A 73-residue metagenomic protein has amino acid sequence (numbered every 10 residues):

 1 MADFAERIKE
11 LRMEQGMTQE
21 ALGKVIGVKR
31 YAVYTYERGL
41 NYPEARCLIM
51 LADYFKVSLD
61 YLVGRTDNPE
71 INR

Functional and structural regions predicted by a protein language model:
M1-E14: A short, Lys/Arg-rich alpha-helix, primarily the initiator
E6, G16-M17, P43-R46: Residue-level signal for the short linker/turn that defines the boundary of a DNA-recognition helix
M13, K24, D53: Alpha-helical residues within the helix-turn-helix
G16-R38: Short alpha-helical DNA-recognition segment
E37, F55, T66: DNA major-groove recognition helix of helix-turn-helix
R46-Y61: DNA major-groove recognition helix of helix-turn-helix/homeodomain DNA-binding modules
V63-R73: Short, charged recognition helix plus adjacent turn of helix-turn-helix-like nucleic-acid-binding domains
